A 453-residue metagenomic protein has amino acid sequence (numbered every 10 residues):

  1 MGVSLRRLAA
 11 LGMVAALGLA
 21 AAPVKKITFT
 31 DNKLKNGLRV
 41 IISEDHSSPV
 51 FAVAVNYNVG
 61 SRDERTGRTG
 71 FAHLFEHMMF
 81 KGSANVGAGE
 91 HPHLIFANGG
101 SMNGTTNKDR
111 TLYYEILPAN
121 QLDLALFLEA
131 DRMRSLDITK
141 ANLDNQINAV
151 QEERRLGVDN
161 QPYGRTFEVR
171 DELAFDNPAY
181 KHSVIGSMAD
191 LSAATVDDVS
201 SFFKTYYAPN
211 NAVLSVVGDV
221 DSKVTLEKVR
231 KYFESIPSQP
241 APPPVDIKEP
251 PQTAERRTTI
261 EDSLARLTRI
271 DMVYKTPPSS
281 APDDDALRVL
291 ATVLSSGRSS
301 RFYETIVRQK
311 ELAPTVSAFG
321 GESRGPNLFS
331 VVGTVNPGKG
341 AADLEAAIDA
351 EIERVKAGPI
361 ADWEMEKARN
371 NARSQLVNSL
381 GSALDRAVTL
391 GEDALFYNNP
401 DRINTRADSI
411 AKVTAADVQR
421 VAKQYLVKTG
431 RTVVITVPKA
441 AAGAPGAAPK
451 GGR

Functional and structural regions predicted by a protein language model:
S4, L8-G12, L17-V40, D221-E261 (+3 more regions): Proteolytic maturation boundary segments
S43, S48-T66, G70-L74, A88-R132 (+6 more regions): M16 family metallopeptidases and their MPP-like homologs
F71-M79, L290: Active-site His/Glu-centered metal-binding helix of metallohydrolases
K81-V86, M133-A141, A357-I360: Short, polar/flexible loop-turn hinges at active-site or ligand-entry regions and domain interfaces
K108-Y114, A141-E152: Short, glycine/charge-rich beta-strand/loop segments that flank catalytic centers and engage negatively charged groups
I147, S200-Y232, T429-R431: Non-catalytic, conformational "gating/processing" segments within enzyme and secreted inhibitor domains
R155, E172, A241-S299: His/Glu-based metal-binding/catalytic segments typifying zinc-dependent metallopeptidases
D190-T195, V199: Alpha-helical scaffold elements lining the catalytic groove of polysaccharide deacetylases
